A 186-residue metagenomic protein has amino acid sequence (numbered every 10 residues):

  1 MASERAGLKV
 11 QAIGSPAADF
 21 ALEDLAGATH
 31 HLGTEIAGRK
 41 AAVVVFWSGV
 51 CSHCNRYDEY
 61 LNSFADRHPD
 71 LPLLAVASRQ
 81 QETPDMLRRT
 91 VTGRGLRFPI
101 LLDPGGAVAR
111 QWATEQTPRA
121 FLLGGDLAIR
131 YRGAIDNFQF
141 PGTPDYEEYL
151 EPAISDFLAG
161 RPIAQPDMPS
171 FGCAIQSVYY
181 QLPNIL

Functional and structural regions predicted by a protein language model:
M1-T34: N-terminal "domain-start" segment that seeds a small globular fold
L32-R56, L61, I154: Short active-site neighborhood of thiol/selenol oxidoreductases, capturing the structured segment around
R39-A41, P69-P72, L96-F98, G125: Loop/turn elements at helix/coil->beta-strand transitions in domains of secreted/extracellular proteins
S48-D58, Q80-Q81, A120, F171-Y180: Short, thiol/selenol-centered motifs that function as redox-active sites or metal-ligating centers
N55-R94, L102-Q111: Structural microenvironment flanking redox-active thiols in thiol-disulfide oxidoreductases
T90-G124, I129-R132: Short, internal strand/loop/helix patches that form the active-site neighborhood or redox-interaction surface
G124-L186: Thiol-/selenol-based redox modules, centered on thioredoxin-like and closely related oxidoreductase domains
